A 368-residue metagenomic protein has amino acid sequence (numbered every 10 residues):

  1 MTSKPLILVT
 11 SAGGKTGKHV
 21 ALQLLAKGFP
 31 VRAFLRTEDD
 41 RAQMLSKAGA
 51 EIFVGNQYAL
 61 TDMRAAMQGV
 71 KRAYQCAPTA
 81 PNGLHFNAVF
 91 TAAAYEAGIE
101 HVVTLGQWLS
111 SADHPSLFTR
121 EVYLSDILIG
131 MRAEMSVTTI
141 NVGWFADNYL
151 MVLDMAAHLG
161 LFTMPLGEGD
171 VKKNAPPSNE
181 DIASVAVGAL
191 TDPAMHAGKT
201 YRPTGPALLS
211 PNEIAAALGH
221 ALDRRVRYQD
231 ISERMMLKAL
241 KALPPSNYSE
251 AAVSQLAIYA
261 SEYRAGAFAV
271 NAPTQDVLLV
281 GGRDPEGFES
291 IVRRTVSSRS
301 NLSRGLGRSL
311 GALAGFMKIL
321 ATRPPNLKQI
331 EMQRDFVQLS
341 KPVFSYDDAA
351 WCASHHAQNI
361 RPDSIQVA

Functional and structural regions predicted by a protein language model:
M1-L6, S364-A368: Basic/polar N-terminal segments that are highly enriched at the extreme N-terminus, encompassing both cleavable
T2-M44, Y58-T61, Q68, T79-H85 (+4 more regions): Oxidoreductase cofactor-interface core, primarily capturing Rossmann-like NAD(P)-dependent enzymes
G49-E51, V137: Short, conserved active-site loop motifs that form the nucleotide-linked donor/cofactor pocket
G55, I231: Cofactor-binding loops of NAD(P)H-dependent oxidoreductases, dominated by short-chain dehydrogenase/reductases
M67, K71-Y74, V103: N-terminal Rossmann-like NAD(P) cofactor-binding module of classical short-chain dehydrogenase/reductase
G106-Q107, G266: Short secondary-structure boundary segments
N179, P211, E233, G287-F288: Structural motif detector for alpha-helix initiation sites
L237-A368: A hydrophobic C-terminal alpha-helical subdomain
